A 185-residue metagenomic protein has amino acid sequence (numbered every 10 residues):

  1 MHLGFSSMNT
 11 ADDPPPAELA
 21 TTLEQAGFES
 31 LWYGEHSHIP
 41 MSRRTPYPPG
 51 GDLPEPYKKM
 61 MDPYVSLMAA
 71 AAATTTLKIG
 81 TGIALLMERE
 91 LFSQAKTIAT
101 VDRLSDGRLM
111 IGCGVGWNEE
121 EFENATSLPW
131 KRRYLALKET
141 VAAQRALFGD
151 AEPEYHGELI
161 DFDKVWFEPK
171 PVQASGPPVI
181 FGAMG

Functional and structural regions predicted by a protein language model:
M1-A73, K170-P177: N-terminal beta1-alpha1-beta2 module of alpha/beta enzyme domains
M8-D12, A84, G185: Short beta->alpha junction loops/turns
M41, D52-L53, L77, T81 (+1 more regions): Internal, glycine-rich beta/alpha segment that forms the wall or movable "lid" of small-molecule/cofactor binding
Y64-A72, K78-M87: Structural motif corresponding to the early beta-alpha repeats
